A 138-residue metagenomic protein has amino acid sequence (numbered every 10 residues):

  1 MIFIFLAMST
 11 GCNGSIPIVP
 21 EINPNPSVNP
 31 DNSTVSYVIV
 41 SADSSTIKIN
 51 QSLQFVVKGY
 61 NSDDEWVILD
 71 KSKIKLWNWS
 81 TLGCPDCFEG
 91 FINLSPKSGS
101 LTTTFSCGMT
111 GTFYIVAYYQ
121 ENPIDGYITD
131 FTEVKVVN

Functional and structural regions predicted by a protein language model:
M1-F3: Sec-dependent signal peptide recognition, specifically the positively charged N-region followed immediately by
M8-G11: C-terminal motif of bacterial Sec signal peptides marking the signal peptidase cleavage site
G14-S62, P123-N138: Short S/T/G/P-enriched beta-strand
D31, N78-L101: Low-complexity "stalk/linker" and mucin-like segments enriched in Ser/Thr/Pro/Ala/Gly
N50, C107-Y114: Short tyrosine-centred short linear motifs in exposed loops/low-complexity segments
V56-K58, Y114-Y118: Extracellular recognition modules
N61-K71: Extracellular acidic loop/turn motifs
S100-G108: Short, hydrophobic beta-strand segments
